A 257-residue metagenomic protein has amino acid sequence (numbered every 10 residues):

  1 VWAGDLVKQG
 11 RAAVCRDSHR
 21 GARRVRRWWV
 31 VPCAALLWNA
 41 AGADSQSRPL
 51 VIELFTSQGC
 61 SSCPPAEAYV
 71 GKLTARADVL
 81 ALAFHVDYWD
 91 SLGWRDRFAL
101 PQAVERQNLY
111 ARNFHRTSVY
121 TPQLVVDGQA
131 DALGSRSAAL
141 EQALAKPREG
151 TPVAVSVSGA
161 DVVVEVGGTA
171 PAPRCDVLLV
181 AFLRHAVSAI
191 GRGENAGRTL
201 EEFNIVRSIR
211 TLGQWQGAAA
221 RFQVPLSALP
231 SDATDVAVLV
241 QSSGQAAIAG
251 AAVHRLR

Functional and structural regions predicted by a protein language model:
V1-V25: N-terminal secretory signal peptides that target proteins for export/translocation
R16, A34, S61-P64: Secreted/luminal cysteine- and crosslink-motif detector
W29-L37: Bacterial N-terminal signal peptides
A43-F114, S118: Active-site-proximal cofactor/substrate-binding loop regions of enzyme domains
R97-T121, Q129-R257: Short, conserved sequence motifs used for protein processing/export or organelle targeting and for catalysis
